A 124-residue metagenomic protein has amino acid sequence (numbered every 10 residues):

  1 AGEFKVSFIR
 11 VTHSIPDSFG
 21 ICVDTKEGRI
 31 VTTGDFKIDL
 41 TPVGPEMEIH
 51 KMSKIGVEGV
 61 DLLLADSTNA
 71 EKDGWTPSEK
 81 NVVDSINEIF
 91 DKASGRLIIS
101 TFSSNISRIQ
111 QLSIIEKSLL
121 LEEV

Functional and structural regions predicted by a protein language model:
A1-V124: His/Asp/Glu-rich metal-coordinating catalytic cores of metallo-dependent phosphodiesterases/hydrolases acting on
